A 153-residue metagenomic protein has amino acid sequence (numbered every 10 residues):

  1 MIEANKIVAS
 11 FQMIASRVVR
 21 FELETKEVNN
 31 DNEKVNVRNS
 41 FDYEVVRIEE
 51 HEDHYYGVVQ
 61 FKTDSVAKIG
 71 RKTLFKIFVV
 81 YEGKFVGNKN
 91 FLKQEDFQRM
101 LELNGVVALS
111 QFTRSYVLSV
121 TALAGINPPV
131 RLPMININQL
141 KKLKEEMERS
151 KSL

Functional and structural regions predicted by a protein language model:
M1-V107, S115-L153: N-terminal intrinsically disordered, cationic/polar leader segments that include organellar targeting peptides
